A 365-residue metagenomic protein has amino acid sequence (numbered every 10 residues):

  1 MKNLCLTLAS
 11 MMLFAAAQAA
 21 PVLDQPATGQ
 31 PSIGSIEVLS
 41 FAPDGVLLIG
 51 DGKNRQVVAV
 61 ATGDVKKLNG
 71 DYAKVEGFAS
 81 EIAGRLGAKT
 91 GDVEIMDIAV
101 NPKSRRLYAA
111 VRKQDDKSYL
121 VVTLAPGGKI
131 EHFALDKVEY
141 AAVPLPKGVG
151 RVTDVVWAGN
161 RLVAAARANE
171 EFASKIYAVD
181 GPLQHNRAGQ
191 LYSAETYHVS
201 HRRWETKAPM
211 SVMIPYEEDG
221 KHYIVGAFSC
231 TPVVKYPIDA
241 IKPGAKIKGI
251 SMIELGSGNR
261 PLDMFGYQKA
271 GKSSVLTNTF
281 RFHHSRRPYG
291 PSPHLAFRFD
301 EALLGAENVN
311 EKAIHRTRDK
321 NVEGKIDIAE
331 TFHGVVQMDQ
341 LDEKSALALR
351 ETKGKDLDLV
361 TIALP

Functional and structural regions predicted by a protein language model:
M1-A19: Gram-negative bacterial Sec-dependent N-terminal signal peptides
A20-P365: Sequence/structural signature of beta-propeller domains
